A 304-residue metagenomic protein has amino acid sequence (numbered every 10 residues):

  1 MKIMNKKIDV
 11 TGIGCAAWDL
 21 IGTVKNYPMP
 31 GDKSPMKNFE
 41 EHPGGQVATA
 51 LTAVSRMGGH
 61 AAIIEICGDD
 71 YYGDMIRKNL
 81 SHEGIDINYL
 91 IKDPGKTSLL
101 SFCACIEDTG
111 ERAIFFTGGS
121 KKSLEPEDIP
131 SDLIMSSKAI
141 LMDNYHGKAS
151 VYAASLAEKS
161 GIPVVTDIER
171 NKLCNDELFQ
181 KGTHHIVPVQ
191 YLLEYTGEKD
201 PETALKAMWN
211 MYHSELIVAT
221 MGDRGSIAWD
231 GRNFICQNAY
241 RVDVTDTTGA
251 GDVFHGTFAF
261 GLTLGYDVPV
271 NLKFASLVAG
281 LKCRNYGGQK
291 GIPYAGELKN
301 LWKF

Functional and structural regions predicted by a protein language model:
M1-I66, Y71-K78, H82: Glycine-rich phosphate/adenosyl-contacting loop at the front of the ribokinase-like
K2-I8, P35, P201-F304: Conserved phosphate-binding/catalytic region of the ribokinase-like
N38, I64-D69, N88-S98, E169 (+1 more regions): Beta-strand->loop->alpha-helix junctions that form or flank phosphate-binding loops in nucleotide-handling enzymes
S55, E158, T263: Gly/Ala-rich phosphate-binding loop of Rossmann-like dinucleotide-binding domains, activating on the conserved
N88-D93, C103-A139, N144: Conserved phosphate-binding/catalytic loop of the ribokinase/pfkB sugar-kinase fold
K121-P130, K148, T166-L173: Active-site glycine-rich loop that binds ribose-phosphate moieties when present
A154-C236: Conserved phosphate/ATP/ADP-binding segment of small-molecule kinases
